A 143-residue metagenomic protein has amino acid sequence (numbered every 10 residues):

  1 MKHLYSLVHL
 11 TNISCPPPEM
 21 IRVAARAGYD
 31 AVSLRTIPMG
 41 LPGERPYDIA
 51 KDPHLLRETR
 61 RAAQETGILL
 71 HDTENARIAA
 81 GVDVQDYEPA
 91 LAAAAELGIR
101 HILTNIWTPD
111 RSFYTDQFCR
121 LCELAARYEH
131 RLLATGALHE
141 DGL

Functional and structural regions predicted by a protein language model:
M1-C15, V23, E74-R77: Boundary/entry segment of secreted carbohydrate-active catalytic domains
S6-V8, R45-Y47, R77-I78, T108-P109: Short, contiguous strand/loop micro-motifs
L7, S33, L133-T135: Generic enzyme active-site microenvironment
V8, R35, N105: Conserved residues at the C-terminal ends of beta-strands
T11-N12, K51, V82, F113: Residues that cap or flank secondary-structure elements
P18-M39, E96-H101: Catalytic domains of carbohydrate-active enzymes, especially glycoside hydrolases
E19, L56-R57, R61-L143: Active-site acidic/histidine proton-transfer and metal-coordination neighborhood in alpha/beta enzyme cores
S33-R60: Glycine-rich, proline-tolerant flexible connector loops at the mouths of alpha/beta enzymes
